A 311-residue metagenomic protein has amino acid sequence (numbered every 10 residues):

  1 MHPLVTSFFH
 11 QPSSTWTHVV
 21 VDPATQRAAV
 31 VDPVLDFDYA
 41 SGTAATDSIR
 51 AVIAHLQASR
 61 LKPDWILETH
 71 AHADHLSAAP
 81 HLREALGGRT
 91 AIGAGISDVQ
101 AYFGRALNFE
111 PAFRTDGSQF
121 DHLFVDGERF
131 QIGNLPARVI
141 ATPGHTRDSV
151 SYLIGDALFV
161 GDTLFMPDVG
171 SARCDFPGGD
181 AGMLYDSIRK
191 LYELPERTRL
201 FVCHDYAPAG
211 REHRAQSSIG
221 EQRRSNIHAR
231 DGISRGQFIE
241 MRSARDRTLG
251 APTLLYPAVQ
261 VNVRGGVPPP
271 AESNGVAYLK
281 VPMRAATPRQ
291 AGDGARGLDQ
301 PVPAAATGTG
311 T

Functional and structural regions predicted by a protein language model:
H2-K62, S151-V160, P167: Conserved beta-strand hairpin/beta-sheet module of binuclear metal-dependent hydrolase folds, prominently
H2-P3, D186-R199, C203-T311: Accessory terminal helices/loops
V5-F8, V19, D126-I154: Core dinuclear metal-dependent hydrolase active-site scaffold
S13, F37-D38, A71-L76, S97-Q100 (+3 more regions): Active-site environment of divalent metal-dependent phosphoester hydrolases
V20, D32, H70, L82 (+6 more regions): Divalent metal-coordination and catalytic microenvironments
V31, K62-A71, T90-A94, T142-G144 (+2 more regions): Active-site neighborhood of phospho(di)ester-bond hydrolases with catalytic His/Asp-centered motifs
L35-T43, D47-L135, R224-S225: Active-site HxH/HxHxD metal-binding segment of metal-dependent hydrolases
S171-L194: Active-site-adjacent loop/tail segments of enzyme domains
